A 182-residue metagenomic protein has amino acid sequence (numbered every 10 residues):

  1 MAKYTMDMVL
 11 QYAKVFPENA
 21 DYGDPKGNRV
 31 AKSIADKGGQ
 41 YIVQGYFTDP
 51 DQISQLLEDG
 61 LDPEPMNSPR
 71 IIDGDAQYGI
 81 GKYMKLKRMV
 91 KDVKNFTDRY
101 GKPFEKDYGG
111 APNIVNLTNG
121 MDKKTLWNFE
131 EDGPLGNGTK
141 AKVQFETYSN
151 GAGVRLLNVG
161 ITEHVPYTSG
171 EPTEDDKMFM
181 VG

Functional and structural regions predicted by a protein language model:
M1-K106: OB-fold ssDNA-binding interfaces and closely related basic DNA-contact patches used across DNA replication/repair
M1-M6, V165-G182: Acidic, gly/ser/pro-rich intrinsically disordered tails
P69-I71, G136, P166-T168: Glycine-rich loops and low-complexity Gly/Arg-rich segments that provide flexible linkers or classic glycine-based
K91-F96, P112-T118, H164: Short regulatory "switch" loops immediately downstream of catalytic or recognition motifs within protein catalytic
A111, V115-G153: Exposed beta-sheet edge/beta-hairpin loop segments within beta-rich domains
E146-S169: OB-fold/S1-family single-stranded nucleic acid-binding modules
